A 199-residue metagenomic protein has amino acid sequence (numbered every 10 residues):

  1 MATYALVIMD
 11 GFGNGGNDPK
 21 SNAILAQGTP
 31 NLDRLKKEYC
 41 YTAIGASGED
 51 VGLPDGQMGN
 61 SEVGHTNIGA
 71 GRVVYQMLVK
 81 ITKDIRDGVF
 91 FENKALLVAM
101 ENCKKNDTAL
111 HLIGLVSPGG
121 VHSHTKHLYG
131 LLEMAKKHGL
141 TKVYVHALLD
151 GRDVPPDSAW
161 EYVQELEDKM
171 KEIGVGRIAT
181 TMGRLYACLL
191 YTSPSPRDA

Functional and structural regions predicted by a protein language model:
M1-A5, F12-C188: Active-site nucleophile/metal-coordination loop of metallo-enzymes that catalyze phosphate/sulfate and related
Y191-P196: Conserved small/polar residues in nucleotide/adenosyl-binding loops
